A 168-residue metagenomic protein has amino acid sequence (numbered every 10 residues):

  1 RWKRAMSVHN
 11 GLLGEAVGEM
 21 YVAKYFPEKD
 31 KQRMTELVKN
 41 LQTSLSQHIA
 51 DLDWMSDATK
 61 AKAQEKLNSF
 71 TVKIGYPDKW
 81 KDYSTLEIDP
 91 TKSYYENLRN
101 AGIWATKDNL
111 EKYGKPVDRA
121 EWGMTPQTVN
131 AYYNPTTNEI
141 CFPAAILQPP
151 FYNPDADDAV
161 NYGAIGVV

Functional and structural regions predicted by a protein language model:
R1-L12: Structured mid-domain segments that build the active-site/substrate or prosthetic-cofactor binding neighborhood
N10-G14, G18-V168: Intrinsically disordered, low-complexity linker/terminal regions across diverse proteins
